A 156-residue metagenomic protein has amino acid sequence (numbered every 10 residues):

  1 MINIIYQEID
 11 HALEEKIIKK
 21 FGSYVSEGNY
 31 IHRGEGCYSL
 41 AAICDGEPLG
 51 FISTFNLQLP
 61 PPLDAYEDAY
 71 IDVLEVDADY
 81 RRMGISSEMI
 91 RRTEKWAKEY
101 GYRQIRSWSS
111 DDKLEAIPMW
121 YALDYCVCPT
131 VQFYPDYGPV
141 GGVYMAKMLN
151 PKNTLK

Functional and structural regions predicted by a protein language model:
I2-V73, D77, I90, M148: Acetyl-CoA-dependent GNAT
H11, M83, L114: Loop/helix-junction capping segments adjacent to catalytic residues or to phosphate/diphosphate-binding pockets
L57, D79, S110, F133: Flexible loop residues that form catalytic and substrate-binding hotspots at small-molecule/glycan-binding clefts
D64-A65, M83, P139: Non-catalytic, surface-exposed connector residues within folded enzymatic/regulatory domains
V76, R82-K95, A122: Conserved acetyl-CoA-binding loop-helix of GNAT-fold acetyltransferases
S87, E99, D111-P129, D136-P139: Conserved active-site alpha-helix within GNAT-family acetyltransferase domains
A97-S109: Conserved GNAT acetyl-CoA-binding A-motif
W108, Y121-A122, V131-K156: Terminal substrate-recognition subdomain of acyl/acetyltransferases
